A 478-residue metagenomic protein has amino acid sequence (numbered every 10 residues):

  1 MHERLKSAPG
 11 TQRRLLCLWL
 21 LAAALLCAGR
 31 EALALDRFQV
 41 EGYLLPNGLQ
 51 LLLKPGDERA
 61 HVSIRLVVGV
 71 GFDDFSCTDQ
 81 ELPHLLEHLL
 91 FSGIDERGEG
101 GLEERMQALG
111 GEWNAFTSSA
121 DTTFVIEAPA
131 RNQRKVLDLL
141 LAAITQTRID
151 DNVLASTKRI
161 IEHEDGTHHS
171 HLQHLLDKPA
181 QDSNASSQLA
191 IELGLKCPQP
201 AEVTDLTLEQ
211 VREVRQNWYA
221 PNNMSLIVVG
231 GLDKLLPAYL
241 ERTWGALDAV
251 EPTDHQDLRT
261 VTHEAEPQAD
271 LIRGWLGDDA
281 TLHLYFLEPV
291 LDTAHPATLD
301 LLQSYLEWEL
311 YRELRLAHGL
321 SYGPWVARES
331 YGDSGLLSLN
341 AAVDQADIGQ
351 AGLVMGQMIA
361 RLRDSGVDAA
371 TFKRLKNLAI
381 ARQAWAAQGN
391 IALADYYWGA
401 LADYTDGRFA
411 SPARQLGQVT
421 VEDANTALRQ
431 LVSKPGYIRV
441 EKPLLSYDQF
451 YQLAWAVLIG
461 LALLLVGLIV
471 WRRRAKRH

Functional and structural regions predicted by a protein language model:
C17-A28: Bacterial N-terminal signal peptides
L35-V40, P46, R59-S63, V67-G69 (+9 more regions): Extracytoplasmic
D36-E41, Q181-M224, A400-A427: Histidine-acidic residue clusters that define the catalytic metal-binding segment of zinc metallopeptidase domains
R65-I126, L193, W308-L320: M16/MPP (pitrilysin/insulinase) zinc-metallopeptidase core fold and M16-derived inactive scaffolds
D95, L102, M106-V214, T262 (+1 more regions): Acidic/histidine-enriched segments that form metal/cofactor-coordinating and catalytic pocket/exosite environments
A220, S225-A280, F286-V290, A462-V466: An aromatic/glycine/proline-enriched structural segment found at the starts of mature extracellular/organellar domains
S225-G230, D364-G366, A370-H478: C-terminal regions of mature proteins
H283-Y285, Q303-V343: A structural supersecondary motif
